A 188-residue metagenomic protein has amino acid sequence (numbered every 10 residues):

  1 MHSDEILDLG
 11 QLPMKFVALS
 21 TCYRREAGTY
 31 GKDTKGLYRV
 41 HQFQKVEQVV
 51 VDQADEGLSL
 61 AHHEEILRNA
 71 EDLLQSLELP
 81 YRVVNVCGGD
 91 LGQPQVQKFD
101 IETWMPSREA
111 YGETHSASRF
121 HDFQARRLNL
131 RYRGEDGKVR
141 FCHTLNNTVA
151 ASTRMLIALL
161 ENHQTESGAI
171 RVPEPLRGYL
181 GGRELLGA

Functional and structural regions predicted by a protein language model:
M1-A188: TRNA-recognition modules of translation machinery and tRNA-sensing kinases, especially anticodon-binding
